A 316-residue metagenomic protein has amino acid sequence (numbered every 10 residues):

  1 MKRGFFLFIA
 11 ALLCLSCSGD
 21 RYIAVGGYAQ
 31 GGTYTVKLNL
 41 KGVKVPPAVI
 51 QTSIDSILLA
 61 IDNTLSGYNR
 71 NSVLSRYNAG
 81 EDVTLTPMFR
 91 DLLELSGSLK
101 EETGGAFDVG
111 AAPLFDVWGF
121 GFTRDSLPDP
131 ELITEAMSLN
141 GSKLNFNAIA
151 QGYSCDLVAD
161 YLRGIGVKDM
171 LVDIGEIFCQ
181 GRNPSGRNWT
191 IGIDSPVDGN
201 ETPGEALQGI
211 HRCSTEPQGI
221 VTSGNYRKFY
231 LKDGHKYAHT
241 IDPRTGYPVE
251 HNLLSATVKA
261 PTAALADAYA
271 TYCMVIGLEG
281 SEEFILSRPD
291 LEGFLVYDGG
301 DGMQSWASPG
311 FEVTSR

Functional and structural regions predicted by a protein language model:
K2-F6, L15-R316: Mature catalytic core of soluble alpha/beta enzymes
